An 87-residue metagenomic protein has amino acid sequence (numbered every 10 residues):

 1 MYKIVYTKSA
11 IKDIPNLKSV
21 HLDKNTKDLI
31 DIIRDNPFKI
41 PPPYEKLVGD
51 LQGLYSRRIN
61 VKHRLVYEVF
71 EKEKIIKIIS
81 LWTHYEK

Functional and structural regions predicted by a protein language model:
K3-N16, V20-D28, R57-R64, E68-K87: Enriched for short, Lys/Arg-rich terminal
D31-R57: A short, surface-exposed loop/turn module that caps and links secondary-structure elements
